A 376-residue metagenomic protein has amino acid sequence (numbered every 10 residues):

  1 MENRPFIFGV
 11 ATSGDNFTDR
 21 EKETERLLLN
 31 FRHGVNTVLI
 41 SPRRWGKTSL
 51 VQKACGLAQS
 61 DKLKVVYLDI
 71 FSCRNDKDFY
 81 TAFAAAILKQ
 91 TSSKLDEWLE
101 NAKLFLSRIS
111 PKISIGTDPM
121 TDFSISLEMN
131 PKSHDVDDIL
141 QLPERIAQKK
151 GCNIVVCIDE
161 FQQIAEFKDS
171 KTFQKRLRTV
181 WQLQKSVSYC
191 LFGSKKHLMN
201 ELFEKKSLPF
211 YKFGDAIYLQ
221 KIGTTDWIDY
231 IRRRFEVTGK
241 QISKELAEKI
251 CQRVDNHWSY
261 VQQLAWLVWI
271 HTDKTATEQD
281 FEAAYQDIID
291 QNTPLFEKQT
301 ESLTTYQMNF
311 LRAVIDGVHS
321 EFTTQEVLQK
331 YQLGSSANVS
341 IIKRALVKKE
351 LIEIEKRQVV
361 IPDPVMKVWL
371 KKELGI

Functional and structural regions predicted by a protein language model:
M1-T37, P42, K112, E353 (+1 more regions): A short, basic N-terminal segment
N3-R4, D290, P294-I376: C-terminal leucine-rich, beta-strand-based interaction scaffolds used for sensing/assembly
N36, I40-W45, S49-V155, A337: P-loop NTPase nucleotide-binding core
L57, L267, A345-K348: Alpha-helical DNA-recognition elements
S126-K195, E204: Conserved Walker B catalytic segment
K196-G214: Short regulatory helix/loop adjacent to the ATP-binding pocket of P-loop NTPases
D215-D226: Conserved AAA+ ATPase "SRH/arginine-finger" region at the nucleotide-binding site
I228-L295, T305, K356: Amphipathic alpha-helical "lid/sensor" segments that cap RecA-like P-loop NTPase cores
